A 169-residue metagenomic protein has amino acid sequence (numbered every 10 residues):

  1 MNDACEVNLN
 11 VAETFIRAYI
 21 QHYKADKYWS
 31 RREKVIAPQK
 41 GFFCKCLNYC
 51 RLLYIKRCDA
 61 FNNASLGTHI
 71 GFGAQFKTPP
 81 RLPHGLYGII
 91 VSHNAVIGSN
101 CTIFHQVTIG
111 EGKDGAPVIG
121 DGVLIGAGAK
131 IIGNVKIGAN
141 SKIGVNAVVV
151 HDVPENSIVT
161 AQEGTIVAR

Functional and structural regions predicted by a protein language model:
M1-T68: Terminal amphipathic alpha-helical/low-complexity segments used for targeting or macromolecular assembly
R32, A168-R169: Short beta-strand-to-coil "C-cap" segments at the C-terminal boundary of structured domains/repeats, marking
L66, F72, K77-P79, P83-H84 (+12 more regions): Left-handed beta-helix
Y87: Nucleotide-sugar-dependent
